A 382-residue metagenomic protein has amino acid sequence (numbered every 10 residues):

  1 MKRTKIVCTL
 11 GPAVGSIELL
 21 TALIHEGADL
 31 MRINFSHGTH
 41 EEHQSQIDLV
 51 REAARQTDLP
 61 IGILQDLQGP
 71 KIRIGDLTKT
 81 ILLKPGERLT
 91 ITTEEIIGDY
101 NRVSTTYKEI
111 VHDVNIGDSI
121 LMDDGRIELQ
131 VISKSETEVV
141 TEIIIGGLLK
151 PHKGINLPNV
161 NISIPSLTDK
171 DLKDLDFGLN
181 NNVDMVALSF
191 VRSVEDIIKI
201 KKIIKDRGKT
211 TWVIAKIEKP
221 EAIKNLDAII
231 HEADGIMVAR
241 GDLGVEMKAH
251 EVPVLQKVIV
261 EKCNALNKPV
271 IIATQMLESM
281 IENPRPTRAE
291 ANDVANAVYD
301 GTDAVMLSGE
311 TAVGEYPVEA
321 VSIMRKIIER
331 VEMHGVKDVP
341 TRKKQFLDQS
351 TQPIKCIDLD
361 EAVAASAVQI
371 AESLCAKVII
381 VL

Functional and structural regions predicted by a protein language model:
M1-L382: Non-catalytic helical/linker scaffolds that mediate oligomerization, partner binding, and domain coupling around large
